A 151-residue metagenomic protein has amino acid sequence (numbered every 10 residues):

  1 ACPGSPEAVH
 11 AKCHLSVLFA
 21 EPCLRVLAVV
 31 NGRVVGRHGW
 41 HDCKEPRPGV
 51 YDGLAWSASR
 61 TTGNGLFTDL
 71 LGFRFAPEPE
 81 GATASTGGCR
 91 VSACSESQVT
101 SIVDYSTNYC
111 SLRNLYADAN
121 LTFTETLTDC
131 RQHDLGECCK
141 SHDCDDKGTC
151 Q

Functional and structural regions predicted by a protein language model:
A1-Q151: Ser/Thr-rich, low-complexity intrinsically disordered terminal regions
